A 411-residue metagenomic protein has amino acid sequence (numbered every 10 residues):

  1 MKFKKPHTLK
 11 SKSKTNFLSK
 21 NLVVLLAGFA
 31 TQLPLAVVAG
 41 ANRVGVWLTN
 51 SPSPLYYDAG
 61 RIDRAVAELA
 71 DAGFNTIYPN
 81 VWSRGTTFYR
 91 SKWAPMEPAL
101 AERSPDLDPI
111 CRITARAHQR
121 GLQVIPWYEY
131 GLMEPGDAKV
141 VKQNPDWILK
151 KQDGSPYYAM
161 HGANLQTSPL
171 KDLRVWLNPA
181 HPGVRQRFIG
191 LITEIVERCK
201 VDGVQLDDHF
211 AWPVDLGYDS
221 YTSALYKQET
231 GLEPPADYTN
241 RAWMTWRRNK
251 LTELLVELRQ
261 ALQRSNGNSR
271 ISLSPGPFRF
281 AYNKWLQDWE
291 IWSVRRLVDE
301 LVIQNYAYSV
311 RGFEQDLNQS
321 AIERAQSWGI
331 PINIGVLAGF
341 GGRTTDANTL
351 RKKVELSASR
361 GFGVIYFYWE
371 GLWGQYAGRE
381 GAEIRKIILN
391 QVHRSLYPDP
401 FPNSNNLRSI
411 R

Functional and structural regions predicted by a protein language model:
R43, S53-Y56, G131-E194: Active-site-adjacent "subsite" loops/lids of carbohydrate-active enzymes
T49-Y56, A94-D106, D172-Q186, N240-K250 (+2 more regions): The substrate-binding groove and active-site-proximal loops of carbohydrate-active enzymes, especially glycoside
P54-D71, P98-H118, R187, N249-L254: Aromatic- and glycine-enriched glycan-recognition loops and surfaces that form the carbohydrate-binding subsites
Y56-L69, R185-E194, A281-V294, D346-L356: Short, acidic/polar
R61-T86, R360: Catalytic domains of carbohydrate-active enzymes, especially glycoside hydrolases
F74-D106: Aromatic-lined carbohydrate-binding/catalytic grooves of carbohydrate-active enzymes
E229-R343: Glycoside hydrolase catalytic-domain groove-lining segments
E300-G312, N333-I410: Substrate-binding cleft of secreted/luminal carbohydrate-active enzymes
